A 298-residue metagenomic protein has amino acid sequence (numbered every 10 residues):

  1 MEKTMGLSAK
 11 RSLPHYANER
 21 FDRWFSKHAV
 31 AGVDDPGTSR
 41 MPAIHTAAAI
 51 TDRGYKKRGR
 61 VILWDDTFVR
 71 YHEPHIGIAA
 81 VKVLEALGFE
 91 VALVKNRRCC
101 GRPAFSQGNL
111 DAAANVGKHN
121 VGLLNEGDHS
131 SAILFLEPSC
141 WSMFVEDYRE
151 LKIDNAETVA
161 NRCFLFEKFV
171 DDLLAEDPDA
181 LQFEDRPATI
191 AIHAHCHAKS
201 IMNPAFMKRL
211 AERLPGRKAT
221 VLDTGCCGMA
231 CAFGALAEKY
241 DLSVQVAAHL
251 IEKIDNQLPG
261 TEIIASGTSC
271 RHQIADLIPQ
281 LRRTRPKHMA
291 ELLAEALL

Functional and structural regions predicted by a protein language model:
M1-L298: Iron-sulfur cluster-binding electron-transfer modules in prokaryotic oxidoreductases
